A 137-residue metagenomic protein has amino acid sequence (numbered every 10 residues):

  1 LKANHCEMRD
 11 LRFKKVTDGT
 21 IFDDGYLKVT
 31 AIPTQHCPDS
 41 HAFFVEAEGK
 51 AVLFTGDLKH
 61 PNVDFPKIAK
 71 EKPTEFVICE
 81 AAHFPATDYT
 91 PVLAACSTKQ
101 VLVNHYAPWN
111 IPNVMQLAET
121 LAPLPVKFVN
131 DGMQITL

Functional and structural regions predicted by a protein language model:
L1-F13: Active-site neighborhood of divalent metal-dependent phosphoester bond hydrolases
L1-K2, A51-V52, E71, V114-M115: A generic structural signal for ordered secondary structure
E7-R9, D23, T120-A122: Short, structurally constrained coil/turn elements that cap an alpha-helix or connect an alpha-helix to the following
F13-K67, D131-L137: Core dinuclear metal-dependent hydrolase active-site scaffold
D18-G19, N62-F76, P85-L137: Binuclear metal-ion centers of metallo-dependent hydrolases, dominated by the metallo-beta-lactamase
F54-D57, C79, N104: Active-site flanking residues adjacent to catalytic metal/cofactor-binding acidic residues
A82: Short glycine-/small-residue-rich Rossmann-like dinucleotide-binding loops
